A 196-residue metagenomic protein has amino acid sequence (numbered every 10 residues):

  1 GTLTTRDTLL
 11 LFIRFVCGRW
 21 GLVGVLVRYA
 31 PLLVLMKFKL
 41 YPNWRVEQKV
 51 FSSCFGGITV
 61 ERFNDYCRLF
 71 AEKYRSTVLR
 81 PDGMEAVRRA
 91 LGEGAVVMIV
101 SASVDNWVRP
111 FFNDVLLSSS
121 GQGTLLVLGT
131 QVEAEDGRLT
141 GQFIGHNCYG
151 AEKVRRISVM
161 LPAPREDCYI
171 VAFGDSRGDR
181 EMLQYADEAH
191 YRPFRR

Functional and structural regions predicted by a protein language model:
G1, F63: Terminal peptide-recognition signature
T2-K39: Active-site neighborhood of HAD-like aspartate-dependent phosphohydrolases
R6, Y41, G57, A151-V154: Electropositive phosphate-/nucleotide-binding environments in soluble metabolic enzymes
L11-F12, V46-V50, Y66-L69: A general alpha-helix detector
V34-K39, V46-G56: Helix-loop "lid/cap" segments that line or gate small-molecule binding pockets
C54-V60, V132-D136: Active-site phosphate/ATP/adenylate-binding loop shared across adenylate-forming ligases
D65, E72-R196: C-terminal cap/substrate-recognition subdomain and adjoining C-terminal extension of metal-dependent phosphatase-like
